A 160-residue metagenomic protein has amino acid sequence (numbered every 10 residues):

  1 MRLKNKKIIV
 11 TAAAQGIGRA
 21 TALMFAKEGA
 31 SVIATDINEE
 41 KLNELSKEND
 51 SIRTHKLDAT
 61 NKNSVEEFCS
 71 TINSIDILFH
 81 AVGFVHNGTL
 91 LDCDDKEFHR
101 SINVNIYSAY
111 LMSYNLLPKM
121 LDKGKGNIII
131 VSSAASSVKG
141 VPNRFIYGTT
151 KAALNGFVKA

Functional and structural regions predicted by a protein language model:
L3-S31: Canonical Rossmann dinucleotide-binding motif of NAD(H)/NADP(H)-dependent dehydrogenases/reductases, specifically
N49-K62: Rossmann-fold cofactor-recognition segment
V82-H86: Conserved NAD(P)H cofactor-binding loop of Rossmann-fold oxidoreductase domains
T89-L90, D94-I102: Substrate-binding pocket helix/loop in short-chain dehydrogenase/reductase
C93, G140-G148, A160: Active-site loop-to-helix junction immediately N-terminal to the catalytic Tyr of the SDR YXXXK motif in Rossmann-fold
S113, T150: Active-site helix of classical SDR
S133: Residue(s) in the substrate-gating loop at a strand-loop-helix junction that position the organic substrate next
